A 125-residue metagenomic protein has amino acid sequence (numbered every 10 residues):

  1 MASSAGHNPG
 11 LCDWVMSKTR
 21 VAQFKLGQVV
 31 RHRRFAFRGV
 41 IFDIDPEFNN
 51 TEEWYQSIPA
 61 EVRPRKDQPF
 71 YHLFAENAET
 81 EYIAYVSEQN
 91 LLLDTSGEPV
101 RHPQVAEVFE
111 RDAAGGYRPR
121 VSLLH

Functional and structural regions predicted by a protein language model:
A2-V29, R34-R38, D45-F48, R120-H125: Mixed-charge, Lys/Arg-rich low-complexity intrinsically disordered regions
S17, E52, E61-R63, T95: Charge-rich, low-complexity amphipathic helices in intrinsically disordered tails/linkers adjacent to domains
Q28, S57-V62: Intrinsically disordered, low-complexity boundary segments flanking structured domains
R38-V40, H72: Generic detector of isolated residues embedded in canonical secondary-structure elements
F42-D43, E52: Short, glycine/acidic-enriched capping/hinge loops at junctions between secondary-structure elements
D43-D45, A75: Residue-level signal for short segments within beta-strands and strand-turn junctions of well-structured beta-sheet
F48-S57: Short, solvent-exposed secondary-structure boundary/capping segments
R63-H125: Intrinsically disordered, low-complexity, charged/polar segments
